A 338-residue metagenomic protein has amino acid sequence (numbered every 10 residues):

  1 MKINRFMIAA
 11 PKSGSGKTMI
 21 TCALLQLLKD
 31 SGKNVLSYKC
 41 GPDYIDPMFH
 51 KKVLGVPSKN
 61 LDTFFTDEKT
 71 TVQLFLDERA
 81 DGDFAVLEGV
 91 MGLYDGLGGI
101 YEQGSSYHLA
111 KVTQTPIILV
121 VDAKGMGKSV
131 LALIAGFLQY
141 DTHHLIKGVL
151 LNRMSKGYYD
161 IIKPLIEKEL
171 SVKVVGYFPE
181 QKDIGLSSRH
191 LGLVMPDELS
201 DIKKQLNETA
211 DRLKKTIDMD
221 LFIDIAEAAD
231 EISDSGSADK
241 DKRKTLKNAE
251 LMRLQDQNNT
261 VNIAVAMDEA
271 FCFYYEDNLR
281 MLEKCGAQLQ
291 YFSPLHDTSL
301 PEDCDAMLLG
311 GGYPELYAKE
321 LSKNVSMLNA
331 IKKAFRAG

Functional and structural regions predicted by a protein language model:
K2-M19, L25-T113, V121-G148, K156-D160: ATP-dependent carboxylate-amine ligase catalytic core
R5, K33-N34, T260-N262, Q288: Residues that mark the start of a beta-strand
L24, V53, E102, I134-G136 (+4 more regions): Short, solvent-exposed amphipathic alpha-helical segments in soluble enzyme and RNA/protein-processing domains
K39-C40, V174-K182, Q288-H296: Beta-strand->loop->alpha-helix junctions that form or flank phosphate-binding loops in nucleotide-handling enzymes
Y44-M48, Y275, T298: Short, glycine/polar-rich helix-capping loops at beta-to-alpha or helix-loop-helix junctions that flank or form
G127-Q255: Internal gly/pro-rich beta-alpha loop/helix module that stabilizes soluble enzyme cofactors or their anionic handles
V261-K284: Short, charged N-terminal beta->alpha structural module
R280-G338: Flexible gly/pro-rich beta->alpha loop and the following alpha-helix that scaffold active-site loops
